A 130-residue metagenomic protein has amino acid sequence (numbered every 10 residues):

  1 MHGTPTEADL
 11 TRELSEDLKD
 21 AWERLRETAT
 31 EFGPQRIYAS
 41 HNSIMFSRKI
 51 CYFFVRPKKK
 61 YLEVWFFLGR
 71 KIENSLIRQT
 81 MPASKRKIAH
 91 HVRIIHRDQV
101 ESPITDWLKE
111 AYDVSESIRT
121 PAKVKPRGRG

Functional and structural regions predicted by a protein language model:
M1-G130: Charge-dense, helix-prone N-terminal extensions
